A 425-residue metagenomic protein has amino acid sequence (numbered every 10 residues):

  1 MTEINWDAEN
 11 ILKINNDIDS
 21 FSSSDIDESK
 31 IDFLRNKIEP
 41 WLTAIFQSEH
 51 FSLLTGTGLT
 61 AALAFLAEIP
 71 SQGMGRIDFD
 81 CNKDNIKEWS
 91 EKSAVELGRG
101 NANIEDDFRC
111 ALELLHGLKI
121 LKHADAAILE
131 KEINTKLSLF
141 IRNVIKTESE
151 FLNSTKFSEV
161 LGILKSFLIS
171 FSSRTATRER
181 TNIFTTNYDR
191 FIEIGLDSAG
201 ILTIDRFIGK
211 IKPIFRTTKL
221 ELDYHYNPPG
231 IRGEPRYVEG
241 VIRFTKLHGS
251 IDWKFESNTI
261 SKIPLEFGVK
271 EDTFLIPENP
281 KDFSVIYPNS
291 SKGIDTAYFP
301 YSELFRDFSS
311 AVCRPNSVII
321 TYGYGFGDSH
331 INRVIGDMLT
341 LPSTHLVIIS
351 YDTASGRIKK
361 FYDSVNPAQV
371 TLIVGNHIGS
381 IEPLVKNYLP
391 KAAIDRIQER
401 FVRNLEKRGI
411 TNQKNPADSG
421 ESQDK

Functional and structural regions predicted by a protein language model:
M1-L196, T203: Gly/serine-rich nucleotide phosphate-binding loop at the start of the catalytic core of nucleotide/ADP-ribose-handling
M1-L53, E234, I294-T296, S302 (+1 more regions): SIR2/sirtuin-family catalytic core signature
T55, T185, H248, I348-S350: Short beta-strand/turn micro-motifs composed of small residues that flank or help shape donor/cofactor-binding pockets
G58-A61, Y188-F191, G249-D252, G325-G327 (+1 more regions): Short, solvent-exposed loop/turn segments at secondary-structure junctions
A62-E68, I192-D197, E256-N258, S329-I335 (+1 more regions): A short acidic (Asp/Glu
S71, E96-I128, S173-F283: Extended, H/D-rich, highly charged conserved domains that either
S170-S173, R180-T181, L247, A311-Y322: Extended amphipathic secondary-structure runs
I260-R314, Y322: Acidic, metal/cofactor-coordinating or nucleic-acid-engaging core segments within structured domains
